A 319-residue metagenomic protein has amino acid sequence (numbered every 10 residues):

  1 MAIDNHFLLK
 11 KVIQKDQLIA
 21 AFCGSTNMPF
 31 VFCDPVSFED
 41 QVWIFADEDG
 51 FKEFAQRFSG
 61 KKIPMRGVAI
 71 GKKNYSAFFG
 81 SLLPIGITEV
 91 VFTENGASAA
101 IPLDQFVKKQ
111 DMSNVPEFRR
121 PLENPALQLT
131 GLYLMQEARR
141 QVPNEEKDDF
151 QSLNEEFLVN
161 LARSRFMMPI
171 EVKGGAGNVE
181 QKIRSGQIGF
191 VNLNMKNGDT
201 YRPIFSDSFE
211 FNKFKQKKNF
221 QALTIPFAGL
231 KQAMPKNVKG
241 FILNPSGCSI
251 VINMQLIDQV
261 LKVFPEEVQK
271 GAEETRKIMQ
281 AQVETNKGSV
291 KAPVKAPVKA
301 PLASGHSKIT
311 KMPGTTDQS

Functional and structural regions predicted by a protein language model:
M1-S319: An interfacial alpha-helical scaffold signature
